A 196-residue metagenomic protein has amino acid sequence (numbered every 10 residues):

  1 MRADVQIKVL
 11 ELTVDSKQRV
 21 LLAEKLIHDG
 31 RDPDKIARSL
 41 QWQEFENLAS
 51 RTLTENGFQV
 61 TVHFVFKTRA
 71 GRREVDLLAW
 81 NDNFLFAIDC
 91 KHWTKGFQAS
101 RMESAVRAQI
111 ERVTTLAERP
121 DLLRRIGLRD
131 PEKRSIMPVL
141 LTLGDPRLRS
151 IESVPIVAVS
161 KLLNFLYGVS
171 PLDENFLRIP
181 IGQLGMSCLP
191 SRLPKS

Functional and structural regions predicted by a protein language model:
M1-S196: Intrinsically disordered, low-complexity Ser/Thr/Pro/Gly-rich regulatory segments
